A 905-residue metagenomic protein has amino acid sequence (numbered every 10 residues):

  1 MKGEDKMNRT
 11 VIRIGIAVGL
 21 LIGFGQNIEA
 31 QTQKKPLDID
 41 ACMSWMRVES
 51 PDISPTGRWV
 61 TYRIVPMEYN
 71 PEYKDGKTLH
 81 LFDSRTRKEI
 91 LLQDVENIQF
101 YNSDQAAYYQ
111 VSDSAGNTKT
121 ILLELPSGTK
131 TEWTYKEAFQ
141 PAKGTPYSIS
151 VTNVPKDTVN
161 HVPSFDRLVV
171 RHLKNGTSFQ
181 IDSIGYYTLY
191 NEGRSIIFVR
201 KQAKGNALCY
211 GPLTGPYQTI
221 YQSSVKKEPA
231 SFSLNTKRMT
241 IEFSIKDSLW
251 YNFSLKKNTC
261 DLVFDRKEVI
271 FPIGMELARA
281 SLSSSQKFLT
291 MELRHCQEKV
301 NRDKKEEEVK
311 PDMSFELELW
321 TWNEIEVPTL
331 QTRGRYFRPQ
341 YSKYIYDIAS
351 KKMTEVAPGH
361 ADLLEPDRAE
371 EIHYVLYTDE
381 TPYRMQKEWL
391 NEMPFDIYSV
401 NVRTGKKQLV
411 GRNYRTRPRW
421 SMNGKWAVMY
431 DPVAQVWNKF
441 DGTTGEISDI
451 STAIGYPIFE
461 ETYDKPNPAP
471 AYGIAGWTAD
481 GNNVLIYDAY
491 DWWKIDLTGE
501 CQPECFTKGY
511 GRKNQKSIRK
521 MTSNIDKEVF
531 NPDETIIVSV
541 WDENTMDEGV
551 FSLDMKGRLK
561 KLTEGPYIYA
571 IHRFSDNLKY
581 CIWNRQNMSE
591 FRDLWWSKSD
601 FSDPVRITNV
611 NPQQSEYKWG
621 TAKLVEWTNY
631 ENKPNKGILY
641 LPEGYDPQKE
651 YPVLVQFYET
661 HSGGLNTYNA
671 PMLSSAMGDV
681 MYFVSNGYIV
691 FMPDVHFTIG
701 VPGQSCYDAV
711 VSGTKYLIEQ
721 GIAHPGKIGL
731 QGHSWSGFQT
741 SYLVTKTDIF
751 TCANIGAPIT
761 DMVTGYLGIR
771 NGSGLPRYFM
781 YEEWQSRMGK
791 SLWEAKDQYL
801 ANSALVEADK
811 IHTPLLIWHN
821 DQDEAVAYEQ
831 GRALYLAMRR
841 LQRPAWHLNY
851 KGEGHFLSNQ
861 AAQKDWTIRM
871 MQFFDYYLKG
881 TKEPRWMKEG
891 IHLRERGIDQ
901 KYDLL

Functional and structural regions predicted by a protein language model:
D40-K77, Q99, A361-R368, H373 (+1 more regions): Beta-strand-rich domains and repeat architectures in extracellular enzymes and scaffolds, especially beta-propellers
P51-W59, I98-A107, Q140-S148, Y187-I196 (+8 more regions): Blade-terminus and WD-like Trp-Asp/Gly-His loop motifs, strongest in beta-propeller folds
T61-E68, Y108-G116, E124, I149-S164 (+18 more regions): Beta-strand C-termini and the immediately following turn/loop, strongest in propeller blades
Y73-T78, N117, G128, A138-P141 (+15 more regions): Predominantly five- to eight-bladed beta-propeller fold
T78-D83, L122-E124, V169-H172, Y210-P212 (+6 more regions): Beta-propeller blade signature
Y336-S342, M353-A357, D362-L376, M385 (+6 more regions): Non-catalytic accessory segments flanking enzyme active sites
A453-T462, F601, N609-G726, H733 (+1 more regions): Cap/lid segment of the alpha/beta-hydrolase catalytic domain
A670-L905: Active-site-proximal cap/loop segments of hydrolase catalytic domains
